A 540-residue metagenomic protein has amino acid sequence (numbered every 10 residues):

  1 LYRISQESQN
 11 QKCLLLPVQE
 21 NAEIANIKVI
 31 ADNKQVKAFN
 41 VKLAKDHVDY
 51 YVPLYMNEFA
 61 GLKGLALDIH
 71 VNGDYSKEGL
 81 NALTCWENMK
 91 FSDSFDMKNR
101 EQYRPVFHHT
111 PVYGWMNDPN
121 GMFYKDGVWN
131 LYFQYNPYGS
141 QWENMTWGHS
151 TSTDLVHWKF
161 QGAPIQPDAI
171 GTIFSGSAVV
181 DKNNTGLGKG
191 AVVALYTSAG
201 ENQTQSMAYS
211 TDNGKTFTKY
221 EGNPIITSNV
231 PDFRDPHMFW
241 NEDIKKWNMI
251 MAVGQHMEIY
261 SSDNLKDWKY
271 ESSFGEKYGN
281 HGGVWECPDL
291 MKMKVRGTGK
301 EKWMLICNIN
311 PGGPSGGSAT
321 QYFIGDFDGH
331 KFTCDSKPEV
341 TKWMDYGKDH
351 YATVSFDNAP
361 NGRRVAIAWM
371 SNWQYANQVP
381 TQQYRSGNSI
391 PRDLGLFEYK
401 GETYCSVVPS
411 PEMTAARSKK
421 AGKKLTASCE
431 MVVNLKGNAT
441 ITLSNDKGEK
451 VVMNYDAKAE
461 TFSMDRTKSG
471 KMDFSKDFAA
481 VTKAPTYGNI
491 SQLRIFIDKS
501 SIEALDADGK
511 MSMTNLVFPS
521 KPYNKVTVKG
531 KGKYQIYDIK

Functional and structural regions predicted by a protein language model:
L1-K37, M56-S76, S92-F95, G297-T298 (+1 more regions): Beta-rich accessory regions
L16, L67-H70, D118-Y138, F160-A163 (+8 more regions): Hydrophobic core segments of beta-strands in well-ordered, beta-rich domains
I24, Y138-S140, P167, G171-F174 (+12 more regions): Flexible loop/turn segments at secondary-structure boundaries
A25-N26, E78-G79, W142-T146, N202-A208 (+2 more regions): Structural motif
Q35-L54, E78-N120, G139-W142, H157-K189 (+5 more regions): Surface loop/turn signatures of beta-propeller and other carbohydrate-active proteins
P111, D126-L155, D168: Aromatic-lined carbohydrate-binding/catalytic grooves of carbohydrate-active enzymes
G148-S152, S206-N213, S261-D263, S318-G329 (+1 more regions): Beta-propeller blade signature
M293-V295, W303, P311, S315-G329: Acidic, glycine-rich loop-and-beta core segments that form the ion-binding/anion-interacting portion of active sites
